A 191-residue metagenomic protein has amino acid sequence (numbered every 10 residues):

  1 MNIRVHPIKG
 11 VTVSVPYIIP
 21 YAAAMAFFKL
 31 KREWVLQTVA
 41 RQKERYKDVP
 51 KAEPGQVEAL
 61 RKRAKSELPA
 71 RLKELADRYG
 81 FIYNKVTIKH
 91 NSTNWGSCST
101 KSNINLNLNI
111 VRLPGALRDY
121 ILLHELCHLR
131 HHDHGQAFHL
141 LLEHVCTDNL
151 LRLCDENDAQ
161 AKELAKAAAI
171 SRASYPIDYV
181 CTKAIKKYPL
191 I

Functional and structural regions predicted by a protein language model:
M1-Y120, L129-I191: Active-site-proximal or metal-binding-adjacent scaffold patches in catalytic folds
E125: Walker B catalytic acidic pair
